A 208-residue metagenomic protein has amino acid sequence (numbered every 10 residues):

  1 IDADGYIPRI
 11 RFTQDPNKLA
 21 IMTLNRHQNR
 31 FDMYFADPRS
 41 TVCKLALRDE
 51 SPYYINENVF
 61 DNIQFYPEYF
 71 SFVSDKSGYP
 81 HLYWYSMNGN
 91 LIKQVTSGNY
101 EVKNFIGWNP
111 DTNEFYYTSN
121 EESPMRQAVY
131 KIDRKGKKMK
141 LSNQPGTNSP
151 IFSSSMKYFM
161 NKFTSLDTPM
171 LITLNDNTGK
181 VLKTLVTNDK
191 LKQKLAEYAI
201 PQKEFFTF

Functional and structural regions predicted by a protein language model:
I1-F12, P16-N25, N29-F35, C43-P52 (+5 more regions): Non-catalytic accessory segments flanking enzyme active sites
D15-N17, P67-E68, D111-N113, K157: Short coil/turn segments that connect the beta-strands within blades of beta-propeller domains
H27, K76, S123-P124, L166: Short flexible coil/turn linkers enriched for glycine and charged/polar residues that connect secondary-structure
Y34-S40, W84-M87, Y130-R134, L174-D176: Beta-propeller blade signature
N62-S74, W84: Large, well-folded core regions of big proteins
L91, V102-G107: A structural signal for short, hydrophobic beta-strand segments that form beta-sheets in beta-rich/all-beta domains
R126-A128: Beta-propeller blade termini and top-face loops
